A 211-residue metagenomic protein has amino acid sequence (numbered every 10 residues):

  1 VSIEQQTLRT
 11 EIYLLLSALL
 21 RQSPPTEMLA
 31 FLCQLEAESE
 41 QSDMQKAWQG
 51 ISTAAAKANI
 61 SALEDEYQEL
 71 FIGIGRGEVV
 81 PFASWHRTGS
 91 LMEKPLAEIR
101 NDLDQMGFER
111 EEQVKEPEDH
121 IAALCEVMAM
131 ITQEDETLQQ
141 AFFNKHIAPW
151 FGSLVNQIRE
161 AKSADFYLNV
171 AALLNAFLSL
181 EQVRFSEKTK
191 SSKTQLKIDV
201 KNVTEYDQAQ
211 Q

Functional and structural regions predicted by a protein language model:
V1-Q211: Surface/interface-facing alpha-helical segments and adjacent flexible terminal/loop regions used for partner/assembly
